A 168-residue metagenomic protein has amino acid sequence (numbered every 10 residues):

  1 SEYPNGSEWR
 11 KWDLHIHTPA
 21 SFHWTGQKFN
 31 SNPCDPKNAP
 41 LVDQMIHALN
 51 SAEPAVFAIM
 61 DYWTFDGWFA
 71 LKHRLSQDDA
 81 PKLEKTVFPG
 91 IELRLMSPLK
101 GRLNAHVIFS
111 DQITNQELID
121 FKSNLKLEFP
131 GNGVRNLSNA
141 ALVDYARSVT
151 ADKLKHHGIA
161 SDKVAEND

Functional and structural regions predicted by a protein language model:
S1-E2, A70-D168: Extended substrate/RNA-proximal surfaces in nucleic-acid metabolism proteins
S1-K100: An N-terminally biased module of ancient metal coordination in phosphate/nucleic-acid-related enzymes
